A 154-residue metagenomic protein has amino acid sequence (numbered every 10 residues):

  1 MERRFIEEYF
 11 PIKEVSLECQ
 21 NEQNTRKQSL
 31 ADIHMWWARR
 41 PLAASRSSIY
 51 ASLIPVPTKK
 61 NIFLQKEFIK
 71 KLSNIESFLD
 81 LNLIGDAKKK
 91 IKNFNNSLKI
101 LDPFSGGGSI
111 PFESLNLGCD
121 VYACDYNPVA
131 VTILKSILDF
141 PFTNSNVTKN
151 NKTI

Functional and structural regions predicted by a protein language model:
M1-I154: S-adenosyl-L-methionine-dependent nucleic acid methyltransferase catalytic domains
